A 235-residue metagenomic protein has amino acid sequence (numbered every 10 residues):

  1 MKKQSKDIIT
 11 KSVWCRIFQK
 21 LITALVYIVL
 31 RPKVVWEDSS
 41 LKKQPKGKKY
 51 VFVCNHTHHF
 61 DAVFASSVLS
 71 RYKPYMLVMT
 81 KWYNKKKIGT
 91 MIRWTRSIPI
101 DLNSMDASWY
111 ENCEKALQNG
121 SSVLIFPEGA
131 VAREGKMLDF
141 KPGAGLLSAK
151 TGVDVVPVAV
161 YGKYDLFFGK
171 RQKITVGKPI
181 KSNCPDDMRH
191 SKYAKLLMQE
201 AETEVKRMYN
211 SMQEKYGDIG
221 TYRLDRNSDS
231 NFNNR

Functional and structural regions predicted by a protein language model:
M1-V51, F60-F64, G89, R96 (+2 more regions): Membrane-anchoring hydrophobic helices of lipid-metabolizing enzymes
K2-T10, K48, W109-R235: Non-catalytic C-terminal accessory region of glycerolipid acyltransferases and related lyso-lipid remodeling enzymes
L25, W94-I100, P127-A130: Short, basic, glycine/proline-bearing loop/turn elements
P32-V34, S104-W109: Glycine-rich, highly charged phosphate/nucleotide-binding loops
W36, M91-I92, V155, V176: Structural signal for hydrophobic
Q44-S104: Catalytic core of membrane glycerolipid acyltransferases/transacylases, capturing the structured, soluble-facing
